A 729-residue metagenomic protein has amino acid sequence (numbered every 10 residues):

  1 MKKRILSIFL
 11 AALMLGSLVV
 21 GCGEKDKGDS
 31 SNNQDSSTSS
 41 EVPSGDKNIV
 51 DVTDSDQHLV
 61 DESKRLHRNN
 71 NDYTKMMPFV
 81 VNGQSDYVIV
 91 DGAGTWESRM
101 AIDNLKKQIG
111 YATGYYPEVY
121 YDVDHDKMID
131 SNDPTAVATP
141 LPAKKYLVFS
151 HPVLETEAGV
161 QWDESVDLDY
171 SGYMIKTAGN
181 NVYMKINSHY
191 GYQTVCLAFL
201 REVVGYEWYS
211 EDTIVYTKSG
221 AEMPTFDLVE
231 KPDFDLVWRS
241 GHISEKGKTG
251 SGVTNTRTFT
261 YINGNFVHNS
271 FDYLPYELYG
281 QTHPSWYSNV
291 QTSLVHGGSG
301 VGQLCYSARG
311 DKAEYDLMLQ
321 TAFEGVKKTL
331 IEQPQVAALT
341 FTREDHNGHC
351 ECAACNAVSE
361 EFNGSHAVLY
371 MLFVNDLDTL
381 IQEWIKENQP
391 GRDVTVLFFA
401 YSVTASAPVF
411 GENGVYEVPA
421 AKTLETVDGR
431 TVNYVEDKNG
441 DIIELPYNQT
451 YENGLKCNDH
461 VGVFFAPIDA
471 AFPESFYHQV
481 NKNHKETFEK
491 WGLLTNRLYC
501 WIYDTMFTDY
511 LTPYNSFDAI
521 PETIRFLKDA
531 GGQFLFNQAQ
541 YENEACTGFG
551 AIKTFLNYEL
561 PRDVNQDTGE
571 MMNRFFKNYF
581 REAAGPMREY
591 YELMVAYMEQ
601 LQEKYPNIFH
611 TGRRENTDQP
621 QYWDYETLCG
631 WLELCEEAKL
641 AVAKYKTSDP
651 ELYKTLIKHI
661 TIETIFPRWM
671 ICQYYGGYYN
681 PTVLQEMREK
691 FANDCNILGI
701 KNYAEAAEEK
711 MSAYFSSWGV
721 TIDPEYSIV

Functional and structural regions predicted by a protein language model:
R4-E24: Sec-dependent N-terminal signal peptides of Gram-positive bacterial secreted proteins and lipoproteins
L18-E41: Sec-dependent signal peptide cleavage junction
N48-E230: Contiguous, structured surface segment used for ligand recognition
W96-E97, A101-N104, Q108-A112, D163-Q382 (+3 more regions): Feature activates predominantly on carbohydrate-active enzymes
A313-Q320, K328, K482-G585, E589 (+1 more regions): Structured mid-domain segments that build the active-site/substrate or prosthetic-cofactor binding neighborhood
V374-E412, N439-D441, L498-T505, L535-Q538: Aromatic-lined carbohydrate-recognition surfaces of secreted/lumenal glycan-active proteins
P446-E452, K456-D459, F465, D469-D504: Glycoside hydrolase catalytic-domain groove-lining segments
G531, Y558-V729: Catalytic domains of carbohydrate-active enzymes that cleave complex glycans
